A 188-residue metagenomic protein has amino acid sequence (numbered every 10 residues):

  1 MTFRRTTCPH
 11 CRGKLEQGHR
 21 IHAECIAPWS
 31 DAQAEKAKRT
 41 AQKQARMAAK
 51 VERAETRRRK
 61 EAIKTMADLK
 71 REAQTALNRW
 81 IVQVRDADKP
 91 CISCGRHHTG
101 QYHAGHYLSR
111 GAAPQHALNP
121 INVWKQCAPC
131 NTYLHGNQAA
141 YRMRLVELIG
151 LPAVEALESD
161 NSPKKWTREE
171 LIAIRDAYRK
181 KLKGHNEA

Functional and structural regions predicted by a protein language model:
M1-A76, N161-A188: A boundary/linker detector
T7, I21-E24, P90, H103 (+1 more regions): The −1 position to Zn-ligating cysteines in a subset of zinc-ribbon hairpins
E16-I21, A32-K36, Q101-Y107, H135-A140: Short Cys/His-rich "knuckle" micro-motifs
A23-D31, R39-Q44, H106-A113, R142-G150: Short cysteine/histidine-rich metal-coordination sites, predominantly Zn2+-binding motifs
I26-S30, T99, N122-I149: Short Cys/His-centered divalent metal-binding micro-motifs
Q74-H97: Betabetaalpha-Me/HNH-type nuclease active-site subdomain
P90-W124: Histidine-centered nuclease catalytic patch
I149-S159: Short, surface-exposed acidic
